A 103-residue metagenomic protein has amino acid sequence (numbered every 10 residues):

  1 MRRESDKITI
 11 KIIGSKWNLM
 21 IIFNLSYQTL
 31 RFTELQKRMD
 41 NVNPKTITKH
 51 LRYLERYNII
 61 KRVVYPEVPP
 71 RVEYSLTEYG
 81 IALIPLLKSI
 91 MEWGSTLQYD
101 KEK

Functional and structural regions predicted by a protein language model:
R2-K49, P70-E73: N-terminal helix-turn-helix DNA-binding core of bacterial DNA-binding proteins
R3, I81-K103: Amphipathic alpha-helical dimerization/coiled-coil segments that flank or bridge DNA-binding/regulatory modules
N58: Glycine-centered, phosphate/nucleic-acid-interacting loop/turn motifs that mediate DNA/RNA or nucleotide
K61-R62: Short beta-strand "wing" residues that participate in macromolecule-binding interfaces
P66-S89: Basic, amphipathic "hinge/linker" alpha-helix immediately C-terminal to the N-terminal HTH DNA-binding motif
